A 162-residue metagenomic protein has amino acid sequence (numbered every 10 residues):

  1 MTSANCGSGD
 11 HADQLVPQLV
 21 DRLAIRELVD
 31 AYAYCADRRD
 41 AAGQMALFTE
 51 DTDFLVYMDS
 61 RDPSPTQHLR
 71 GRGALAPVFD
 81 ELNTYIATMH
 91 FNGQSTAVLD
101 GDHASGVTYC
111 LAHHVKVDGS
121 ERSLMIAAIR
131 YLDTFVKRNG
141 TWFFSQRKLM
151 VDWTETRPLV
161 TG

Functional and structural regions predicted by a protein language model:
M1-E50: Short, low-complexity N-terminal intrinsically disordered segments enriched in polar/charged residues
T2-D13, T84-G162: A beta-strand edge to alpha-helix "cap/lid" segment located at domain peripheries
H11, R22-L23, F54, A76 (+1 more regions): Generic signal for short, ordered secondary-structure residues within or immediately flanking folded domains
L15, L19, P65-L69, R122: Charge-dense, low-complexity intrinsically disordered segments
V16-L19, D51, F79-L82, V117-S120: Short secondary-structure boundary micro-motifs
D21, I25, D37, H68 (+2 more regions): Aromatic-acidic/polar surface patches that form glycan- and anion
A31, A74-P77, R130: Alpha-helical elements of Rossmann-like donor-binding domains used by nucleotide-donor carbohydrate transfer enzymes
A41-L111: A solvent-exposed, acidic/Ser-Thr-rich amphipathic alpha-helical stretch
